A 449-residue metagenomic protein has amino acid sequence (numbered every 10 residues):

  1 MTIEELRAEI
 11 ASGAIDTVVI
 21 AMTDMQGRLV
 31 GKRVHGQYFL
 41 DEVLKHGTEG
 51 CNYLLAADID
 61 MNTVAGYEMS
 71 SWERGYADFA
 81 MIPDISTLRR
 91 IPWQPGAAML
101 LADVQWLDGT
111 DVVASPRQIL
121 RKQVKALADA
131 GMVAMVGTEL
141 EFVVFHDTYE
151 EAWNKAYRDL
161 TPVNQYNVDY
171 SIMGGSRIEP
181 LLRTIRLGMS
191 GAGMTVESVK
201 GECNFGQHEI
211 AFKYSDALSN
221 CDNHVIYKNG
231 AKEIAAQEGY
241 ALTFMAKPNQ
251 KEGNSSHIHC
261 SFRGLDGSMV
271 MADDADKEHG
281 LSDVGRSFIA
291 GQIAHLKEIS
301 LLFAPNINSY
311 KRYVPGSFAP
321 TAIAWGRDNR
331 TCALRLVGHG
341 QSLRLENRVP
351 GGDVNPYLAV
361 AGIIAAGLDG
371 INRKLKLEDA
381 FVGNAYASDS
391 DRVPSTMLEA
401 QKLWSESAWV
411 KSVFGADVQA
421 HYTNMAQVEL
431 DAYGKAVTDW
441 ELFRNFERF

Functional and structural regions predicted by a protein language model:
M1-V196, N220, Y240, D389-F449: ATP/Mg2+-dependent ligation/transfer catalytic cores
T2, G13, E233-I234, Y240-A241 (+3 more regions): Catalytic-core signal marking the mid-to-C-terminal active-site face
V19-A21, G31-R33, L101, E141-V143 (+12 more regions): Structured core elements
M22-D24, V104-W106, V144-H146, K200 (+5 more regions): Short, structured patches in soluble enzyme cores that scaffold and shape functional sites
R89-G96, A134, V199-N204, K251 (+2 more regions): Short glycine/proline-enriched loop/turn "hinge" motifs that connect secondary-structure elements and lie
D103-D108, Y166-S171, I210-A217, D274 (+1 more regions): Glycine- and acidic
E141-K155, G201, F205-K213, M245-S268: Histidine-centered divalent-metal-coordination microenvironment in nucleic-acid enzymes
Y214-V225, P248-Q250: Active-site neighborhood of thiol-dependent amide/isopeptide-bond enzymes
